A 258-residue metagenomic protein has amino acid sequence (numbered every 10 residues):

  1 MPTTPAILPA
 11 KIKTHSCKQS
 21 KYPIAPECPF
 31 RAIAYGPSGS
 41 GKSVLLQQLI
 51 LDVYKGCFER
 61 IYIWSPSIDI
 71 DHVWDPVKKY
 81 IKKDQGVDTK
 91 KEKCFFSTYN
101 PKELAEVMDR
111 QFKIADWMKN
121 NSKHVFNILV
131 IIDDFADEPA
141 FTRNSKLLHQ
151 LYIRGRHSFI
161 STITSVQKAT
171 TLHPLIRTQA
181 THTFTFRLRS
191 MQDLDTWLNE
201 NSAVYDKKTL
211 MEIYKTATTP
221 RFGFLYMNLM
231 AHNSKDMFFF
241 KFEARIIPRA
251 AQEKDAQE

Functional and structural regions predicted by a protein language model:
M1-S20, I68: N-terminal pre-Walker A segment at the start of P-loop NTPase domains
M1-T4, L8, R110-W117, A256-E258: Intrinsic disorder/low-complexity detector
K18-S20, A32-S40, V44-D52, G56 (+2 more regions): Conserved P-loop NTPase motor cores
P29: Short coil/loop residues immediately preceding or within conserved phosphate-binding loops of NTP-utilizing enzyme
Q48-T98: Conserved nucleotide-state-sensing and coupling region of NTP-binding domains
E59-Y62, I128-V130, G223-F224: Hydrophobic beta-strand segments of well-ordered beta-sheets in folded domains
P174-E258: Conserved GTP-binding G-domain of TRAFAC-class P-loop NTPases and closely related GTPase folds
